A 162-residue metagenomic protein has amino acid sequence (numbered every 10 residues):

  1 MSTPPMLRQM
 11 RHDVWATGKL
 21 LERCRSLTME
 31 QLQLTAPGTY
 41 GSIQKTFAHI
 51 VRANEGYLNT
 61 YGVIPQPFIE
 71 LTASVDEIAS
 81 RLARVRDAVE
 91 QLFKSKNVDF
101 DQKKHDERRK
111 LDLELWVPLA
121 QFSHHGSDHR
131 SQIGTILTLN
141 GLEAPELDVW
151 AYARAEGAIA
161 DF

Functional and structural regions predicted by a protein language model:
L7-E22, S26-F68, E107-F162: Short, contiguous alpha-helical
N59-F100: Helix-adjacent hinge/juxtasegments
V89, D99-D106, L113-L115: Mid-chain, well-packed structural core segment of small domains
S95-K103, T135-L139: Long amphipathic alpha-helical segments
